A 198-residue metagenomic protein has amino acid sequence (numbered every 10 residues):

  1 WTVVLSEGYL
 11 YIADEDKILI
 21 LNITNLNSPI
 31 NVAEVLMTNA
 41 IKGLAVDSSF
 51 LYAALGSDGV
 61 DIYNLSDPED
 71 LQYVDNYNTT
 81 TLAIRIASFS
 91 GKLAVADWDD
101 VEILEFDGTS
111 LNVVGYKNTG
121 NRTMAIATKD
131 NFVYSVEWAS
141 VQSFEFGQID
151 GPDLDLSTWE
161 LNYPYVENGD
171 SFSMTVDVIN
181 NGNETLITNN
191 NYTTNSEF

Functional and structural regions predicted by a protein language model:
W1-D150: Feature marking well-ordered beta-strand scaffolds used for ligand recognition
D150-N162, G182-F198: Surface-exposed binding patches on compact interaction domains or structured appendages
P164-V166: Outer-membrane beta-barrel proteins
N168-V176: Short, solvent-exposed loop/turn segments enriched in Ser/Thr/Gly
